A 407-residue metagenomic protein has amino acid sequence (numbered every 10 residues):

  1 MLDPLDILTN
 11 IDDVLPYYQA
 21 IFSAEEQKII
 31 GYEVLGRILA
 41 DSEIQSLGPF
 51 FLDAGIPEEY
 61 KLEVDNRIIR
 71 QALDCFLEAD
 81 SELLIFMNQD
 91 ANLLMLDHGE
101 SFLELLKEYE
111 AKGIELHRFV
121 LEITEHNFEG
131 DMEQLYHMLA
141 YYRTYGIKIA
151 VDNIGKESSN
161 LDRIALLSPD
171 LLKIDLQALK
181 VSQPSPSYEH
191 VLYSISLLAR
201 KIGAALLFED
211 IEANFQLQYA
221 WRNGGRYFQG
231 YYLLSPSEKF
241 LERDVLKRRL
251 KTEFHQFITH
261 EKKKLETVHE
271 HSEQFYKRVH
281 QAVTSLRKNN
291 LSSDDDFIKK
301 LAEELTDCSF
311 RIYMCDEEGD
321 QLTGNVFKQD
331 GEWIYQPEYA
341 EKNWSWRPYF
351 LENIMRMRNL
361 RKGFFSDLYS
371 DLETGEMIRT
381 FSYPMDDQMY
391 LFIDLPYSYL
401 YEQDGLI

Functional and structural regions predicted by a protein language model:
L2-K112, D307, Y313: Bacterial c-di-GMP phosphodiesterase EAL domain
L2-L8, D13-L15, Q19-K28, R37-E43 (+5 more regions): EAL-family c-di-GMP phosphodiesterase catalytic domain
Y18-E43, N88-D97, S158, Q177 (+2 more regions): Sensory/regulatory domains in signal-transduction proteins
I38-A54, S235-K239, K328-S345, E402-L406: A short, polar/charged loop-to-alpha-helix boundary motif
L39-N66, A91-E100, Y109-Y145, A178-S194 (+2 more regions): EAL-type cyclic di-GMP phosphodiesterase domain
S235, K239-K251, M389-I407: Sensory coupling linkers of modular signal transduction proteins
Y276-V326: Extracytoplasmic/periplasmic sensory segments of membrane signal-transduction proteins
I312-I354: Extracellular/periplasmic ligand-sensing ectodomains of membrane signal-transduction proteins
